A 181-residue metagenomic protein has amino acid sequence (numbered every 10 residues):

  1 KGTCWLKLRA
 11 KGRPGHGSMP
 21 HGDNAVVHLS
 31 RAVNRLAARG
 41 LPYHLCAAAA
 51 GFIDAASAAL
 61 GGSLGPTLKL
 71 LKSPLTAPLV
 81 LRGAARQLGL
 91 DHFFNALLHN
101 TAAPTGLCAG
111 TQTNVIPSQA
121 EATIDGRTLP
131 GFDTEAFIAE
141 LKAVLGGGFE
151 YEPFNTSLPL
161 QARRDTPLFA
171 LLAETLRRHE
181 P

Functional and structural regions predicted by a protein language model:
K1-W5, G17-L107, V115, P130-E150: Acidic-enriched catalytic cores of C-N bond-cleaving enzymes acting on peptides and small amides
C4, A120-A122: Hydrophobic core residues within well-ordered beta-strands of beta-rich domains
R9-H16: Flexible glycine/proline-enriched surface loops and loop-helix/loop-strand junctions
A10, G126-T128: Hydrophobic beta-strand positions in extracellular immunoglobulin-like domains
P104, I124, L172: Hydrophobic, well-ordered secondary-structure elements that form the walls of internal hydrophobic environments
R127, Y151-D165: A short beta-alpha structural unit
Q161-H179: Short, low-order "capping/linker" segments at domain edges
